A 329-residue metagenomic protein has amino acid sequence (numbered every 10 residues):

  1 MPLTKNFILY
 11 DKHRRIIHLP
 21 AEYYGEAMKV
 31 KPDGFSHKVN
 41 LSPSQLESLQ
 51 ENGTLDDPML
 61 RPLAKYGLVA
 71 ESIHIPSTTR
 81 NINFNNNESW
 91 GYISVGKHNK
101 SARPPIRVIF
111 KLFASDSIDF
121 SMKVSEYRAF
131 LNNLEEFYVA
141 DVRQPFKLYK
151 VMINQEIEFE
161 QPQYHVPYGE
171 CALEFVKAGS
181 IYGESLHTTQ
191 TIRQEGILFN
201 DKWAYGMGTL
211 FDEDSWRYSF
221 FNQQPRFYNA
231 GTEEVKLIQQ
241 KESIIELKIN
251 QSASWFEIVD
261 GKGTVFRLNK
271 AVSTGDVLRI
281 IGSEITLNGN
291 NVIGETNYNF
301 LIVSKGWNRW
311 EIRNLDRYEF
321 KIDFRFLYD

Functional and structural regions predicted by a protein language model:
M1-R80: Polar/acidic, low-complexity leader/linker segments enriched in S/T/G and N/D
T4-Y10, K111-E156, R309: Short, acidic/charged, Gly/Pro-enriched secondary-structure junctions
R14-P20, F146-K150, G263-N269: Surface-exposed loop/edge segments in extracytoplasmic proteins
G67, I73-I82, E88-I93, R103-I109: Non-catalytic, solvent-exposed interaction/assembly segments
W90-I118, V166-I181, N308: Oligomerization/assembly interface segments of phage tail-like spikes and tubes
N99-P104, L131-N133, H165-G169, L237-K241 (+2 more regions): Solvent-exposed loop and beta-edge segments used for protein-protein assembly and interaction
Y138-E184: Short beta-strand and beta-hairpin "edge-sheet" elements
T189-D329: Intrinsically disordered, low-complexity segments enriched in serine, threonine, and glycine
